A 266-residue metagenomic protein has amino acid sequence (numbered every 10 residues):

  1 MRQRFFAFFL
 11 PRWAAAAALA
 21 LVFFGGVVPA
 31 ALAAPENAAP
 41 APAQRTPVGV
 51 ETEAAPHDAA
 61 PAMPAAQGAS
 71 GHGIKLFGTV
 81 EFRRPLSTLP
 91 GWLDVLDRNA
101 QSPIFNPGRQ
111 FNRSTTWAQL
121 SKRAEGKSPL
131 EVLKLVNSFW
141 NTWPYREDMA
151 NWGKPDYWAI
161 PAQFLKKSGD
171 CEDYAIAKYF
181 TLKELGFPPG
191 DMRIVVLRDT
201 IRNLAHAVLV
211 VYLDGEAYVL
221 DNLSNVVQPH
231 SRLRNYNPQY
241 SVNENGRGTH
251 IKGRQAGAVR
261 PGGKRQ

Functional and structural regions predicted by a protein language model:
R2-F6, P11-A16, G25-Q266: A structural boundary/capping signal
